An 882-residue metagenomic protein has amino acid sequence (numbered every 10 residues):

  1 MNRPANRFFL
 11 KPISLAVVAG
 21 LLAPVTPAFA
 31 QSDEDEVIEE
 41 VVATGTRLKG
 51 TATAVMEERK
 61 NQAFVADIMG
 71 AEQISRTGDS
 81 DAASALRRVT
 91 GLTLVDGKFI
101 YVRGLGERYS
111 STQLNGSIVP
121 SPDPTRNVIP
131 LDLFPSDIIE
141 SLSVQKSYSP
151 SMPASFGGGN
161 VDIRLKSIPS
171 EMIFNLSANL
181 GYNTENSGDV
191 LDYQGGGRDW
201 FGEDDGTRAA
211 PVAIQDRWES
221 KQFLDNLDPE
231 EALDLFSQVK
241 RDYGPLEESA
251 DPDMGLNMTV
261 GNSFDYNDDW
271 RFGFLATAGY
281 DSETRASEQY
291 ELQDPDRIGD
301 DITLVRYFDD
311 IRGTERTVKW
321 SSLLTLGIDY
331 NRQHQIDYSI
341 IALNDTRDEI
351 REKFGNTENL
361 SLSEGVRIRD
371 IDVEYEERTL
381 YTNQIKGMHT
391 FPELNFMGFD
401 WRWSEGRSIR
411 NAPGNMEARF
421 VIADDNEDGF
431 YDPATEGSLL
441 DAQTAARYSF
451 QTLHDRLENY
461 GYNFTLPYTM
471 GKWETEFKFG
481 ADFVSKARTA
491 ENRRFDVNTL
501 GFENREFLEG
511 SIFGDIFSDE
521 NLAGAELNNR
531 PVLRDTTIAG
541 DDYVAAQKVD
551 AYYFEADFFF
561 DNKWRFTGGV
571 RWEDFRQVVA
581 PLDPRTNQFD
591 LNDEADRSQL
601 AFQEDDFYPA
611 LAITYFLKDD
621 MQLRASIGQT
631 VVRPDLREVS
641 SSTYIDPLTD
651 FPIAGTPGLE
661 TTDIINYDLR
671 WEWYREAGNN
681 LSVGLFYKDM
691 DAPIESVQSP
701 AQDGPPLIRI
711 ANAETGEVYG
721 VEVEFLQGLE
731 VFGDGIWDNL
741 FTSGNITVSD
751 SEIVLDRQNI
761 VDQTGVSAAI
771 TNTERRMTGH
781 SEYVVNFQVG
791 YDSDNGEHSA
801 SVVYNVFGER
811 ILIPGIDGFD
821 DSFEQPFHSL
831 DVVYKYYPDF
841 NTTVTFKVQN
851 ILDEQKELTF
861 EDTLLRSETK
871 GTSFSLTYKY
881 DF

Functional and structural regions predicted by a protein language model:
N6-F9, Q31, T444-L453, Y462-T469 (+6 more regions): Conserved C-terminal beta-signal and adjacent last beta-strands/turns of outer-membrane beta-barrel proteins
V42-Q73, E107-Q113, S117, P122: N-terminal periplasmic "start-of-domain" segments of outer-membrane beta-barrel proteins
R88-T90, S117-K146, K166, D192-Y193: Short acidic/polar hinge/loop motifs at secondary-structure boundaries that mediate gating or recognition
L133-S177, Y243, G733: A beta-strand signature from Gram-negative outer-membrane beta-barrel systems, especially the internal plug domain
E219-R351, T379-N383, P609-A612: Transmembrane beta-barrel wall of Gram-negative outer-membrane proteins
D329-N331, S339-I341, E377-K386, S404-G406 (+5 more regions): Structural signature of Gram-negative outer-membrane beta-barrels, strongest in the C-terminal barrel of TonB-dependent
D441, L453, G461-N463, L508 (+6 more regions): Outer membrane beta-barrel strand-and-loop segments of large Gram-negative receptors, especially TonB-dependent
N680, L685-D689, P705-R810: Gram-negative outer-membrane beta-barrel transporters
